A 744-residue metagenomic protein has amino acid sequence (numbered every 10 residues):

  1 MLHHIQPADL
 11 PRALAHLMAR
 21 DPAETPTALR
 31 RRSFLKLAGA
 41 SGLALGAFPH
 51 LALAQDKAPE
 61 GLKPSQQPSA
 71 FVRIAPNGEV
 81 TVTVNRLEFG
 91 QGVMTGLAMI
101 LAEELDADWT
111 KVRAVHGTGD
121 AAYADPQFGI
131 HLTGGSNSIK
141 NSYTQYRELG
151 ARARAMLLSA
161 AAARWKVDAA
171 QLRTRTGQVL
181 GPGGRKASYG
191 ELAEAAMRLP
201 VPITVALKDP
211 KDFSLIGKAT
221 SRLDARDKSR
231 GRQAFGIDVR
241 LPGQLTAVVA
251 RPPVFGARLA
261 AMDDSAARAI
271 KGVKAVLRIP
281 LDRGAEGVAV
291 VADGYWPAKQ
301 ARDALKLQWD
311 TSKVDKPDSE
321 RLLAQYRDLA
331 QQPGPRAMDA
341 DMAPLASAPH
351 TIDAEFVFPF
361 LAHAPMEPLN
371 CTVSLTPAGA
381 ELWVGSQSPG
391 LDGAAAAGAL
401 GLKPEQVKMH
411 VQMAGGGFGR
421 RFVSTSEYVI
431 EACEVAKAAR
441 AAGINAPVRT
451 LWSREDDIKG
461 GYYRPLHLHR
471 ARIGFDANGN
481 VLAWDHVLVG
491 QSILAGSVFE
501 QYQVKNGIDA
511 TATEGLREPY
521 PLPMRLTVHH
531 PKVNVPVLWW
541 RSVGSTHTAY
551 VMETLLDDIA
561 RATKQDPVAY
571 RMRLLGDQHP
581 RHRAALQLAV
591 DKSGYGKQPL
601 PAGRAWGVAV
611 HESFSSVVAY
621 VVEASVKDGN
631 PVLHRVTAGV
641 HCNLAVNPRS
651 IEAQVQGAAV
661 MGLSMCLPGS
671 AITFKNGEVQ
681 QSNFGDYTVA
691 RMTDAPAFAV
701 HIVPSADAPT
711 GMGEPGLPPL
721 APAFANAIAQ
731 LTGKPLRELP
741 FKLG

Functional and structural regions predicted by a protein language model:
M1-L29: N-terminal secretory signal peptides
L2-R12, A121-S142, E194-D238, P335-C371 (+4 more regions): Glycine-rich loop/linker segments at domain edges
R20, T27, S33-A54: N-terminal export signals
Q55-G96, I100, Q233, S347-L400 (+2 more regions): Conserved beta-alpha junction segments in alpha/beta enzyme cores
A70-I74, Q233, C371-L375, L468-A477 (+3 more regions): Short beta-strand elements
M94-M99, A394, M413, G417-R440 (+1 more regions): Thiamine diphosphate
A102-T133, A160-A187, A261, A269 (+6 more regions): C-terminal catalytic domains of large/alpha subunits in multi-subunit enzymes
A153-A155, S159-L307, N630-T637, C642-M665 (+3 more regions): N-terminal amphipathic, basic-rich helices that act as targeting or association modules
